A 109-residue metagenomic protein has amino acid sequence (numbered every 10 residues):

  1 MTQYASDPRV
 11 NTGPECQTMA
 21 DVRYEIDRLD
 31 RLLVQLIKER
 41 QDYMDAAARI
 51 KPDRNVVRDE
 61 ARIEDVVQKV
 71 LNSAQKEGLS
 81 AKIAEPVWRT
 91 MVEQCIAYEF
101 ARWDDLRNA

Functional and structural regions predicted by a protein language model:
M1-A109: Domain-level signature for soluble enzymes in the chorismate/prephenate branch of the shikimate pathway
